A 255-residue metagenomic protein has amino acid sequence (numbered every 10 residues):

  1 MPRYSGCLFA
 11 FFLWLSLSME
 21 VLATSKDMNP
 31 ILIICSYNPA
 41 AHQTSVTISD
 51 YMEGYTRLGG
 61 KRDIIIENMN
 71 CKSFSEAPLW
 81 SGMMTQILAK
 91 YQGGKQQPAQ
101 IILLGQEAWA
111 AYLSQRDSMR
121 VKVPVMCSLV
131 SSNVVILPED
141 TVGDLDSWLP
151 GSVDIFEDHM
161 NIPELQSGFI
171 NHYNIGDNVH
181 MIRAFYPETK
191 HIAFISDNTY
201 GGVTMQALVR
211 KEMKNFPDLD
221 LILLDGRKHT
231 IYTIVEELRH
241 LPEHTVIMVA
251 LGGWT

Functional and structural regions predicted by a protein language model:
M1-G6: Positively charged n-region of N-terminal signal peptides that target proteins for export
C7-E20: Bacterial N-terminal signal peptides
V21-T255: Short hydrophobic alpha-helices and adjacent helix-cap/hinge residues
